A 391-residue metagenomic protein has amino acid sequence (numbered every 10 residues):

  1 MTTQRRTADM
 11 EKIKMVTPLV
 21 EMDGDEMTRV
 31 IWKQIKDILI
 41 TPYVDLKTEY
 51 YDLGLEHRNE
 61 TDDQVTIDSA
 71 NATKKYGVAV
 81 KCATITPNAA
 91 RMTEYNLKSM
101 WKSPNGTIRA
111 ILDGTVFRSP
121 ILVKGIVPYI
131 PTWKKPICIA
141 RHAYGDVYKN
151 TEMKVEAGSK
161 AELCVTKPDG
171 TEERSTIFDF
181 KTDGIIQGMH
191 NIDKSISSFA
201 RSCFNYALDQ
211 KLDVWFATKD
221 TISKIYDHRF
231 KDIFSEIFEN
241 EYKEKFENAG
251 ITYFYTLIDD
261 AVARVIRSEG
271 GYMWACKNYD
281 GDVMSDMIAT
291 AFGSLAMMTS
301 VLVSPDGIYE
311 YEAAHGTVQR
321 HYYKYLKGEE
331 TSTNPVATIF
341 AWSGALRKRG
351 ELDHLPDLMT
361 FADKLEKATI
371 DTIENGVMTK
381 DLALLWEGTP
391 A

Functional and structural regions predicted by a protein language model:
E11-T17, M27-W32, K36-T61, A70-T73: N-terminal alpha-helical transmembrane segments of multi-pass membrane transport and channel/translocase proteins
M15-Q34, L163-T256: Glycine-rich phosphate/diphosphate-binding loop of Rossmann-like nucleotide-binding domains
D45-Y50, Q210-T218, Y242-Y255, G350-A362 (+1 more regions): Flexible, glycine/charged-enriched surface loops at secondary-structure junctions
E56-E172, Y279, V283: N-terminal glycine-rich phosphate/adenylate-binding segment common to multiple enzyme folds
A143-Y144, K149-A200, A207, L355 (+1 more regions): Glycine-rich phosphate/pyrophosphate-binding loop and the adjoining helix
F216, T221, Y226-V303, E312: Accessory "access/gating" subregions that flank catalytic or transport cores
V265-K364, D371-N375: Glycine-rich phosphate/nucleotide-binding loop
